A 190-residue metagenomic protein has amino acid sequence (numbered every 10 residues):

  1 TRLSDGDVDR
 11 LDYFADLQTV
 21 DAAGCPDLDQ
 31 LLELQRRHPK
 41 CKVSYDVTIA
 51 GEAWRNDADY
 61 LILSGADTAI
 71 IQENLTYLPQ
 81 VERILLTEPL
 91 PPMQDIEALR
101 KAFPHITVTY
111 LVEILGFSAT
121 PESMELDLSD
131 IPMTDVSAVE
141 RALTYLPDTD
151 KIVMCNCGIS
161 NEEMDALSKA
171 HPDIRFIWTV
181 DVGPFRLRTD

Functional and structural regions predicted by a protein language model:
T1-D29, R36-E97, K101-D165, K169-D190: Concave beta-strand-loop units of leucine-rich repeat
